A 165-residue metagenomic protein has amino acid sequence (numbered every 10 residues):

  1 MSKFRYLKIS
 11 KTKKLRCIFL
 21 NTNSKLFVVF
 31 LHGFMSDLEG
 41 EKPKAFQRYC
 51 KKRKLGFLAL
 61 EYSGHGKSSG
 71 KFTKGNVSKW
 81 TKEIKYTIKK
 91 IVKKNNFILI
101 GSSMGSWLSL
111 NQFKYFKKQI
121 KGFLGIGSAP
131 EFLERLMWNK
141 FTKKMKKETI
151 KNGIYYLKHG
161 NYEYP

Functional and structural regions predicted by a protein language model:
M1-N23: N-terminal cap/lid segment of alpha/beta-hydrolase-fold proteins
K25-G33: Short beta-strand element of the alpha/beta-hydrolase
M35-E41: Short substrate-entry loop that stabilizes the transition state in hydrolases
P43, Q47-S69: Conserved alpha/beta-hydrolase
H65-I91: Catalytic nucleophile-loop/oxyanion-hole region of alpha/beta-hydrolase and closely related hydrolase-like folds
L99-G101, I126: Short beta-strand immediately N-terminal to the catalytic nucleophile in serine-hydrolase-like folds
G101-S109: Gly/Ala-rich beta-loop-alpha elbow adjacent to hydrolase catalytic centers
W107, Q119-P165: The alpha/beta-hydrolase serine catalytic core
